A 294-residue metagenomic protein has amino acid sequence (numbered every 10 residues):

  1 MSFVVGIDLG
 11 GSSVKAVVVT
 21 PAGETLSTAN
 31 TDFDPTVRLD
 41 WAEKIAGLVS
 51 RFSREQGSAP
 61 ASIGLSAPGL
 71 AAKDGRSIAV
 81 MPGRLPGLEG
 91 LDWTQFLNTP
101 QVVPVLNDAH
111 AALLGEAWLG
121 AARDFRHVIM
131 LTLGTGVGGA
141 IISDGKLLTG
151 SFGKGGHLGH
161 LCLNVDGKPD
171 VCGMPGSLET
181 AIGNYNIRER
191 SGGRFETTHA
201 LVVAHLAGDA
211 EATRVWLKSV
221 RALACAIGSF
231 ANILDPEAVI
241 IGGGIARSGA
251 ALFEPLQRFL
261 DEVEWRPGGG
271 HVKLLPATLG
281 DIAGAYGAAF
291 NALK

Functional and structural regions predicted by a protein language model:
M1-I7, S12-V14, V19-E24: N-terminal, positively charged, Ser/Thr/Ala/Gly-biased leader segments that form transit/presequence-like amphipathic
S2-D8, P60-G64, V128-T132, G138 (+2 more regions): Short glycine-aspartate micro-motif
V17-P21, S27-N30, T36-L39, N98 (+3 more regions): Glycine/GP-enriched mid-protein hinge/lid loop-to-helix segment characteristic of carbohydrate kinases
V19, L106-A117, R247-K294: Glycine-rich phosphate-binding/hydrolytic loop that grips phosphoryl groups
E24-T25, A71, S77-I78, L147-L148: Hydrophobic "anchor" residues
N30-A59, T180, N186-I240, I245-Q257 (+2 more regions): Adenine-nucleotide phosphate-binding core of ATP-dependent small-molecule kinases
F33, R38-A46, S50, A59-I63 (+2 more regions): Glycine-rich phosphate-binding loop and adjoining helix at the ATP-binding site of ATP-dependent phosphoryl-transfer
P68-A71, G134-G136, I245-A246: Short glycine-rich anion-binding loops that position phosphate/pyrophosphate groups of nucleotides and phosphorylated
